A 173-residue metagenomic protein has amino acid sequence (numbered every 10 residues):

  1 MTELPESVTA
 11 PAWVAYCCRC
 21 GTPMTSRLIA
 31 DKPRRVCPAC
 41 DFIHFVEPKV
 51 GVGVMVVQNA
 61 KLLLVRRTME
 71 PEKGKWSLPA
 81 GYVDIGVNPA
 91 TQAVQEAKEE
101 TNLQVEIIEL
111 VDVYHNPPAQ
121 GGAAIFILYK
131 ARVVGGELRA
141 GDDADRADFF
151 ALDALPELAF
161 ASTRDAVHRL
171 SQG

Functional and structural regions predicted by a protein language model:
M1-W13, D153, E157, H168-G173: A broadly conserved sequence feature marking short terminus-proximal activation segments in nucleic acid-centric
L4-S7, V57-E99: Conserved Nudix-box catalytic region and its N-terminal flanking loop in Nudix hydrolases and closely related
V14, R34: Residues immediately within or flanking Cys/His clusters that coordinate Zn2+ in small zinc-binding modules
C17-C20, C37-C40: Short cysteine-rich clusters marking metal-coordination/redox-active sites
S26-D31, E47-V50: Short Cys/His-rich "knuckle" micro-motifs
A39-L62: Conserved N-terminal beta-strand and adjoining loop/helix that marks the start of the Nudix/MutT-like hydrolase domain
V56-V57, L64, A131, F149: Conserved hydrophobic "DFG−1" position in protein kinase catalytic cores
V83-I107, V113-S171: Unchanged
